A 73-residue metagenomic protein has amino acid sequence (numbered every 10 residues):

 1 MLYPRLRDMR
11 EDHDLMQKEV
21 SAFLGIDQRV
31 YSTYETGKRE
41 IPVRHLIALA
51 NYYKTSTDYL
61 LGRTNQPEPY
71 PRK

Functional and structural regions predicted by a protein language model:
L2, L6, S56-T57: Hydrophobic side chains within well-formed alpha-helices
P4-F23, A48: Short basic helix-loop element that most often maps to the first helix and adjoining turn of HTH DNA-binding modules
L6, V20-S21, Y31-Y34, L60: Conserved hydrophobic/aromatic packing and binding residues within compact polymer-binding modules
D12, N51, L61-K73: Short, charged recognition helix plus adjacent turn of helix-turn-helix-like nucleic-acid-binding domains
G25, R44-Y59: DNA major-groove recognition helix of helix-turn-helix/homeodomain DNA-binding modules
G25-E40: Recognition helix of helix-turn-helix/homeodomain-like DNA-binding domains that insert into the DNA major groove
K38-A48, P69: Short, basic-rich loop-to-helix N-cap that marks the start of a DNA-contacting helix
